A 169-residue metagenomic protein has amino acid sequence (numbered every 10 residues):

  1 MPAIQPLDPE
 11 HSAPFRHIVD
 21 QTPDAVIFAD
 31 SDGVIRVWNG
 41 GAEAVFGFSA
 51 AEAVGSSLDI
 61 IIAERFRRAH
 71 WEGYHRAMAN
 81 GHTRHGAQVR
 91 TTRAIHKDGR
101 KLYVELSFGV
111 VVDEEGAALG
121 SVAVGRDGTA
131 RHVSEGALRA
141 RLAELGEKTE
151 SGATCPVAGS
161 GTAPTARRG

Functional and structural regions predicted by a protein language model:
P2, A117-D127: PAS-family sensory domains
P6-A13, H132-E150, C155-V157, R167: Sensory-domain boundary/capping and coupling elements
P9-V37, G86, T149-E150: Sensory modules in modular signal-transduction proteins
F15, W38, F46-F48, L102: Conserved hydrophobic/aromatic "anchor" residues that stabilize well-ordered secondary structure elements
A29-D32, I60, E64-R65, G128: Residues at alpha-helix boundaries and the short loops/turns that link adjacent helices
D32, R36-A44, S56, G136: PAS/LOV sensory domain surfaces, especially short acidic/polar patches at coil-to-helix junctions
G41, A50, V54, D59-S107 (+3 more regions): PAS/LOV-family and closely related PAS-like sensory domains
G159-T162: Intrinsically disordered, low-complexity regulatory segments
